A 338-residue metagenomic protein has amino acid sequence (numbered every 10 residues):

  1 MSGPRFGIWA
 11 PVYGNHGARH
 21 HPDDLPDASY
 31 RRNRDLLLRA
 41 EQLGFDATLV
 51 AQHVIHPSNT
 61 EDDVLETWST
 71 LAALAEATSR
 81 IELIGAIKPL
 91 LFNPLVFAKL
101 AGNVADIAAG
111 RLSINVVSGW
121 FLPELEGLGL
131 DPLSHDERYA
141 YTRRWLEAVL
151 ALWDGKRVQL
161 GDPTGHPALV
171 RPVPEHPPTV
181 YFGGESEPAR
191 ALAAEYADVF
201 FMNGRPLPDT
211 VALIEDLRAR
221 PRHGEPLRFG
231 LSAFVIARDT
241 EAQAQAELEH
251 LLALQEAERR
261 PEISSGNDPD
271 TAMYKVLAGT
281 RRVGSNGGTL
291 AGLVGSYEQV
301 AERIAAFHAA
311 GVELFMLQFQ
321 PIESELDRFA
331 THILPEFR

Functional and structural regions predicted by a protein language model:
M1-A77, H176-P178: N-terminal beta1-alpha1-beta2 module of alpha/beta enzyme domains
S2, I8-V12, L128, H135-V173 (+2 more regions): An alpha-helical appendage that flanks or caps ligand/catalytic pockets
P4-A10, T48-V50, E82-G85, L112-V116 (+4 more regions): Hydrophobic faces of well-ordered beta-strands that scaffold small-molecule active sites in alpha/beta enzyme cores
H16-R31, A86-L95, P174-E185, V235-R238 (+1 more regions): Active-site mouth loops of central-metabolism enzymes
R32-A51, L192-N203, A306-V312: Catalytic domains of carbohydrate-active enzymes, especially glycoside hydrolases
A40, G44, L74, V104 (+8 more regions): Conserved, mostly hydrophobic/aromatic
E41-Q42, L71-R80, A101, A105-L112 (+3 more regions): Acidic (Asp/Glu)-rich catalytic clusters
E61-I84, Y141-A148, D327-R338: Alpha-helix-loop-beta-strand connector modules within alpha/beta enzyme cores
